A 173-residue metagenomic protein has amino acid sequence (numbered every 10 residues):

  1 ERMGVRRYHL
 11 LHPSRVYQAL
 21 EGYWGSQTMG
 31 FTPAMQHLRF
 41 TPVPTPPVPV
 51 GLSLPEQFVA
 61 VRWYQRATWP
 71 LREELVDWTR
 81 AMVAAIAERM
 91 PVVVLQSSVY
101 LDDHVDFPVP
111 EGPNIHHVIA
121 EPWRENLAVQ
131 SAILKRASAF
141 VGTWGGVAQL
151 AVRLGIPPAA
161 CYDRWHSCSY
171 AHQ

Functional and structural regions predicted by a protein language model:
R2-Y64: A nucleotide-sugar donor-handling region in carbohydrate enzymes
V61-R66, T79-L127: Catalytic donor nucleotide-activated moiety binding site of glycosyltransferases and closely related
R66-V76: A short, glycine/small-residue-rich beta-strand->loop->alpha-helix junction that serves as a flexible
V93, V141, P157-C161: Hydrophobic/aromatic beta-strand patches that form the interior of the parallel beta-sheet core in alpha/beta enzyme
V99-Y100, G146-A148: Alpha-helix capping/helix-boundary segments
Q130: Acidic, amphipathic alpha-helical patches
K135-V141: Acidic donor-binding loop of glycosyltransferase active sites
A148-Q173: Nucleotide-sugar donor-binding patch of glycosyltransferase catalytic domains
